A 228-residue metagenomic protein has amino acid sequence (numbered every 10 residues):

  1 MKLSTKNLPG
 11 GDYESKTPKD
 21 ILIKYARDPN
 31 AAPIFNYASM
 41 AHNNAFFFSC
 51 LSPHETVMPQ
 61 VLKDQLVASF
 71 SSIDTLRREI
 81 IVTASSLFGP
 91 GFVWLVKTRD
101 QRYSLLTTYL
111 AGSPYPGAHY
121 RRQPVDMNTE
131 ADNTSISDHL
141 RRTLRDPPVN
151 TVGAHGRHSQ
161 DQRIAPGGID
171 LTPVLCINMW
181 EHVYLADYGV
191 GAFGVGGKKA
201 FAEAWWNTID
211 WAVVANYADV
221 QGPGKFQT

Functional and structural regions predicted by a protein language model:
M1-T228: Feature for soluble, non-membrane regions of globular proteins
